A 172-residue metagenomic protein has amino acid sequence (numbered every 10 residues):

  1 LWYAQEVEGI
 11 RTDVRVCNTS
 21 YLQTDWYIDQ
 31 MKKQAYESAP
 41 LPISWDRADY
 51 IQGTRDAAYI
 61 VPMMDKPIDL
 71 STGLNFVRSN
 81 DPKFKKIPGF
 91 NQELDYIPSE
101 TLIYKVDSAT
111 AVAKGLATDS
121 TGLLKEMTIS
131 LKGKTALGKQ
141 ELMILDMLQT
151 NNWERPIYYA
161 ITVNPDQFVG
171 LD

Functional and structural regions predicted by a protein language model:
W2-D172: ER/secretory pathway lumenal C-terminal domains and tails of membrane proteins involved in glycoprotein biogenesis
